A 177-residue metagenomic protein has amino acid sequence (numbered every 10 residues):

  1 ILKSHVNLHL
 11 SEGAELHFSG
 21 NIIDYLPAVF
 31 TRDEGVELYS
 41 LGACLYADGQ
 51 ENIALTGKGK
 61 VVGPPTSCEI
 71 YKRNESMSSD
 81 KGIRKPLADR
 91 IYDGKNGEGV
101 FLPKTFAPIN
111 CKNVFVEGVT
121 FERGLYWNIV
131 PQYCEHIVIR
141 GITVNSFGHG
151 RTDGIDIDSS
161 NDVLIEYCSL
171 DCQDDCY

Functional and structural regions predicted by a protein language model:
I1-Y177: Extracellular/periplasmic carbohydrate-active domains that bind, remodel, or depolymerize complex polysaccharides
